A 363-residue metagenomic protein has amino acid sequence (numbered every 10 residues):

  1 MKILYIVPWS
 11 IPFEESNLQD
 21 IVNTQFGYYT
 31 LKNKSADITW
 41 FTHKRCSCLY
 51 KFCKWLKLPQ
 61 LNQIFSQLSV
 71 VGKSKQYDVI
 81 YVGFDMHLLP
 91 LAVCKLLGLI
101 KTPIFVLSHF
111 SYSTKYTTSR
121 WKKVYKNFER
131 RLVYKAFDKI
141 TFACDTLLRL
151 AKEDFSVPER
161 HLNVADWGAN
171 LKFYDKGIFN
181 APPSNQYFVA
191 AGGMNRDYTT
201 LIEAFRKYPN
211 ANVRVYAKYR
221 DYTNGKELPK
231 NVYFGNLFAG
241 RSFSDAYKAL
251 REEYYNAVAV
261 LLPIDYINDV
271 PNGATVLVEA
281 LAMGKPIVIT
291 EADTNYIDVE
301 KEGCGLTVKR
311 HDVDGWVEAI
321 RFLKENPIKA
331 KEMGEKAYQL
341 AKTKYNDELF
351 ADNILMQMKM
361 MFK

Functional and structural regions predicted by a protein language model:
L68-K75, R120-I140: Membrane-proximal helix-turn-helix segments that form the acceptor-binding/catalytic region of lipid-linked
R149-E153, H161-N185, T199, K363: Acidic anion/phosphate-binding donor-loop and adjacent secondary structure in glycosyltransferase catalytic cores
N180-R196, I202-R206, R214, L262: Conserved donor-binding/catalytic core segment of Leloir-type glycosyltransferases
T223-N256: Nucleotide-activated donor-binding/catalytic signature segment of Leloir-type glycosyltransferases, i.e., the conserved
G240-E252, V260-V278, I289-I297: Nucleotide-sugar-dependent
V258, G284-P286: A short alpha->beta transition loop at the rim of the catalytic pocket in nucleotide-sugar-dependent
K301-E302, L306-V313, F322-I328: Conserved acidic donor-binding segment of nucleotide-sugar-dependent glycosyltransferases
G315, F322, K329-T343, N353-M356 (+1 more regions): A short, well-ordered alpha-helix in the C-terminal region of glycosyltransferases
